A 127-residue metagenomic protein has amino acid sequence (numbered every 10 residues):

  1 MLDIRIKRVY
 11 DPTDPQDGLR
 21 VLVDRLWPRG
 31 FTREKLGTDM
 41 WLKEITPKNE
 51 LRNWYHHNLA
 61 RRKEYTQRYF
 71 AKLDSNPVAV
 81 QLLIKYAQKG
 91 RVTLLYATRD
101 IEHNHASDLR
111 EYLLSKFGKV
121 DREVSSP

Functional and structural regions predicted by a protein language model:
M1-P127: Residues lining hydrophobic/aromatic ligand-binding pockets adjacent to catalytic sites
